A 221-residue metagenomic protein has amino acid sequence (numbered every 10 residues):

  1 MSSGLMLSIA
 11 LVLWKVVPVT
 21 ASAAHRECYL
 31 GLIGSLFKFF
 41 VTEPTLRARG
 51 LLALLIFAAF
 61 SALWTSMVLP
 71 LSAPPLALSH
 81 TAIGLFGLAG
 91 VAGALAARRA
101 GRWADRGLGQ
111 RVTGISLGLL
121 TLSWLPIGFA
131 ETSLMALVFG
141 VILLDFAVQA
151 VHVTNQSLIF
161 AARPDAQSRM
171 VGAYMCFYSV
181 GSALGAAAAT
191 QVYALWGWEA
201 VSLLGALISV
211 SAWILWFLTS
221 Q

Functional and structural regions predicted by a protein language model:
S3-A24, L215-T219: C-terminal membrane-cytosol helix-exit motif in multi-pass small-molecule transporters
V16-L51: Juxtamembrane intracellular "pre-TM" segments in multi-pass secondary transporters
T42-A62, V138, I142-F146: Pair of pore-lining "gating" transmembrane helices in MFS-fold secondary transporters
A58-L76: Helix-loop boundary and gating motifs at the non-cytosolic
A73-A92, R169-A173: Loop-to-transmembrane helix entry
L95-G109, Y193: Helix-to-loop junctions at the C-terminal end of transmembrane segments in multipass secondary transporters
L108-N155: C-terminal transmembrane helical hairpin of 12-TM major facilitator-type secondary transporters
A161-W198, L204-I208: A late C-terminal transmembrane helix in Major Facilitator Superfamily
